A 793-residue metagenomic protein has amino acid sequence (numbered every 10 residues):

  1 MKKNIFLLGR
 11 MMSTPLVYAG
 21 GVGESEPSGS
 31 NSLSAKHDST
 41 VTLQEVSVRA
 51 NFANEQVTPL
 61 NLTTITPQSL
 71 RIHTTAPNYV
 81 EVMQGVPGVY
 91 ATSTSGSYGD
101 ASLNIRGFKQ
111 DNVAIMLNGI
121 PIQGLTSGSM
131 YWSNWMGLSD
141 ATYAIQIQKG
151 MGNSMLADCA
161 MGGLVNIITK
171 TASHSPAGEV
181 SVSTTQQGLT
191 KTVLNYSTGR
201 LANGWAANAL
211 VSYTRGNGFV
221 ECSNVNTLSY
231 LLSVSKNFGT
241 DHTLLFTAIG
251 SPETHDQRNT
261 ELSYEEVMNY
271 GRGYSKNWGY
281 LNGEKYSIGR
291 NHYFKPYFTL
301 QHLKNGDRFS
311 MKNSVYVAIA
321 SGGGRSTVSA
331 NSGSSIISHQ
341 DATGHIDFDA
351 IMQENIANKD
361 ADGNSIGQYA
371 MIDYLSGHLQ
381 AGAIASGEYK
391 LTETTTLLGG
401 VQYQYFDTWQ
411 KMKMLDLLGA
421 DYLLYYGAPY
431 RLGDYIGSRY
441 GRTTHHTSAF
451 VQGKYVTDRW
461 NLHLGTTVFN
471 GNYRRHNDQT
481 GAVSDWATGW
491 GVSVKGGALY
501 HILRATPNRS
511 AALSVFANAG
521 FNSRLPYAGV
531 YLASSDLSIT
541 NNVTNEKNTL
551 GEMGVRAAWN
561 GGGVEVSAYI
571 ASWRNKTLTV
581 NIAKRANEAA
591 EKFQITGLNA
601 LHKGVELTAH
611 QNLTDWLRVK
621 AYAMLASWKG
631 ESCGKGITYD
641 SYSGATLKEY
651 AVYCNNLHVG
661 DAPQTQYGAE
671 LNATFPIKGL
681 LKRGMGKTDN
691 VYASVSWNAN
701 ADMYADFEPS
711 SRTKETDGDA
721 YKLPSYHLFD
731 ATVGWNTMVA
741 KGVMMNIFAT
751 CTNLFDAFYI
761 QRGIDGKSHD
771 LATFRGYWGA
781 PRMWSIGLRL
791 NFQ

Functional and structural regions predicted by a protein language model:
F6, I249-S251, L499, L513 (+2 more regions): Conserved C-terminal beta-signal and adjacent last beta-strands/turns of outer-membrane beta-barrel proteins
P27-S30, T40-T74, S102: N-terminal periplasmic "start-of-domain" segments of outer-membrane beta-barrel proteins
V80-P121, Y143: Extracytoplasmic beta-strand/coil segments of soluble accessory domains associated with Gram-negative outer-membrane
P121-K149, I168, E266-M268, G273: Short acidic/polar hinge/loop motifs at secondary-structure boundaries that mediate gating or recognition
M136-S181: A beta-strand signature from Gram-negative outer-membrane beta-barrel systems, especially the internal plug domain
A177, T184-R215, V220-R258, Y293 (+2 more regions): Transmembrane beta-barrel wall of Gram-negative outer-membrane proteins
T260-E265, N470-R475, W486, Y500-E552 (+7 more regions): Surface-exposed extracellular loop regions of Gram-negative outer-membrane beta-barrel proteins, predominantly
E393, V456-N461, G471, A568-S572 (+2 more regions): Gram-negative outer-membrane beta-barrel transporters
